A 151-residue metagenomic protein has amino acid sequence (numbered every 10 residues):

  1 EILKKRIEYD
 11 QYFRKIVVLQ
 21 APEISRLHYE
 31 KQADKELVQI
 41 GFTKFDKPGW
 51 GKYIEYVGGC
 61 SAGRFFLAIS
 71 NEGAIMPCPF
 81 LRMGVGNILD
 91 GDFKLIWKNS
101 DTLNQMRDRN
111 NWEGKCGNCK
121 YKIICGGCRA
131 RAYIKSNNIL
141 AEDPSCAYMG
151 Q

Functional and structural regions predicted by a protein language model:
E1-E72, M76-P77, G84-G91: Radical SAM enzyme [4Fe-4S]-AdoMet core and its adjacent flexible, acidic and glycine-rich loops/tails across
V57, A74-I75, P79-Q151: Flexible mid-to-C-terminal extensions adjoining Fe-S/redox cofactors in radical SAM and related proteins
